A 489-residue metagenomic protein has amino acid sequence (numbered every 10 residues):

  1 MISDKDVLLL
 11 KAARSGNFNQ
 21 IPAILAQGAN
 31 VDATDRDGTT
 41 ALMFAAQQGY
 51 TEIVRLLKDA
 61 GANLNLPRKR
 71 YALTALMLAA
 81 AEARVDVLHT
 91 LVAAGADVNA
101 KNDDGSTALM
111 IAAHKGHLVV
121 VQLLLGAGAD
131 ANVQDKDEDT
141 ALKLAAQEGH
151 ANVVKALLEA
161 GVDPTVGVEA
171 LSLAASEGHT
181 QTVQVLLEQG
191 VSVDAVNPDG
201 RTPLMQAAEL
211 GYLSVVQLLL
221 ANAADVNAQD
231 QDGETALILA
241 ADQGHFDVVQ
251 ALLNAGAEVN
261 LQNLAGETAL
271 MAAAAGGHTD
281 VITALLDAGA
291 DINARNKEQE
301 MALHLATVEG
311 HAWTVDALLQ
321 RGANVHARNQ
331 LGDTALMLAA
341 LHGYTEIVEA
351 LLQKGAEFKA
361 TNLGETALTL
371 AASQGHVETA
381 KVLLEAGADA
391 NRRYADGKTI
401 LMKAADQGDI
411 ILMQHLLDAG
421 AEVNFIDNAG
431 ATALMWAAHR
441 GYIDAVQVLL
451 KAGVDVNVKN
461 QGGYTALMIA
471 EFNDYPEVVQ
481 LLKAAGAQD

Functional and structural regions predicted by a protein language model:
M1-K11, A127, E159-L173, E188-Q189 (+8 more regions): Ankyrin-repeat-protein effector appendages
M1-Q27, R36: Intrinsically disordered, low-complexity regulatory segments in ankyrin-centric signaling systems
I2, D35, R68-K69, N102 (+11 more regions): Ankyrin repeat boundary/linker residues
K5, G38, Y71-A72, G105 (+11 more regions): Start-of-repeat signature of ankyrin repeats
K11-G16, F44-Y50, L78-R84, I111-H117 (+11 more regions): Ankyrin repeat A-helix N-terminal signature
N17-L25, T51-K58, R84-V92, H117-L125 (+11 more regions): Ankyrin repeat structural motif
A29, A62, A96, A129 (+11 more regions): Ankyrin-repeat C-terminal turn/loop position
D32, N65, N99, N132 (+10 more regions): Ankyrin-repeat junction/capping positions
